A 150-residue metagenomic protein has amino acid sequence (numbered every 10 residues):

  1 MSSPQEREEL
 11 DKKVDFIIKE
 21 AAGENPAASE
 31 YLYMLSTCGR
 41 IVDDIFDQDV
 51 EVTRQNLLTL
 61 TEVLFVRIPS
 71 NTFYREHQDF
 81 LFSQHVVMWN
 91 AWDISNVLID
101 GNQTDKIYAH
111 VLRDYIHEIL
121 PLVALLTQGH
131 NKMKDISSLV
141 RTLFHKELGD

Functional and structural regions predicted by a protein language model:
M1-D150: All-alpha prenyltransferase/terpene-synthase fold signal
